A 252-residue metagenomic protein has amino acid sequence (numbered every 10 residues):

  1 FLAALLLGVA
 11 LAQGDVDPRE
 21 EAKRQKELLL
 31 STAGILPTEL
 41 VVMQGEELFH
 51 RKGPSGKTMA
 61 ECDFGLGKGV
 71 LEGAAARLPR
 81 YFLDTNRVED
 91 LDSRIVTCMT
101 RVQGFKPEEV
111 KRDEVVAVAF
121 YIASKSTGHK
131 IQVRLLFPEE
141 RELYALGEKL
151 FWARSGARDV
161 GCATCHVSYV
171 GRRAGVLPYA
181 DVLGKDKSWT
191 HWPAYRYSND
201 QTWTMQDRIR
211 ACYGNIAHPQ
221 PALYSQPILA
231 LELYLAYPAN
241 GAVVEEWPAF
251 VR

Functional and structural regions predicted by a protein language model:
F1-V9: Bacterial N-terminal signal peptides
L2-A3, A33, L135: Generic detector of short alpha-helix boundary/capping microenvironments and adjacent low-complexity segments
A10-A12, E47: Intrinsically disordered low-complexity regions specifically enriched for long asparagine
G14-L40, H50-F64, K68-A117, S124-G128 (+1 more regions): Electron-transfer interface patches adjacent to heme c in soluble/periplasmic c-type cytochromes and di-/multiheme
L40-V41, E142: An amphipathic alpha-helix/helix-turn recognition signal
V118-K125, R134-P138: Hydrophobic, well-structured mid-protein blocks that either form specific transmembrane helices
H129-L146: Solvent-exposed, charged amphipathic helical/linker segments at domain boundaries
